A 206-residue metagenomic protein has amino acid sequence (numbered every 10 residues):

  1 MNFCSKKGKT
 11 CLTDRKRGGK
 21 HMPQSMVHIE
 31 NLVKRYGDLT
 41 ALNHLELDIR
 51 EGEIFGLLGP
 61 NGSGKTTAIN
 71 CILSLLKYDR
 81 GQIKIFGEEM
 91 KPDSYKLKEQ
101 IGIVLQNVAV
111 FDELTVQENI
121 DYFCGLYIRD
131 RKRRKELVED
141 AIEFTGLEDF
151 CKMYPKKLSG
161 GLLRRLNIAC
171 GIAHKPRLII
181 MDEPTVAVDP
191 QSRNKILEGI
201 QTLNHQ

Functional and structural regions predicted by a protein language model:
G81-P92, K96-L97: Conserved ABC transporter NBD signature motif
E113, Y154-G161: Conserved ABC ATPase signature
D121, G125, K132-F150: Conserved ABC ATPase "signature" region
K175: Conserved catalytic motifs of ABC-family nucleotide-binding domains
I179-D182: Catalytic Walker B motif of ABC-type/P-loop ATPase nucleotide-binding domains
N194-Q206: Helical segment within the ABC ATPase nucleotide-binding domain
